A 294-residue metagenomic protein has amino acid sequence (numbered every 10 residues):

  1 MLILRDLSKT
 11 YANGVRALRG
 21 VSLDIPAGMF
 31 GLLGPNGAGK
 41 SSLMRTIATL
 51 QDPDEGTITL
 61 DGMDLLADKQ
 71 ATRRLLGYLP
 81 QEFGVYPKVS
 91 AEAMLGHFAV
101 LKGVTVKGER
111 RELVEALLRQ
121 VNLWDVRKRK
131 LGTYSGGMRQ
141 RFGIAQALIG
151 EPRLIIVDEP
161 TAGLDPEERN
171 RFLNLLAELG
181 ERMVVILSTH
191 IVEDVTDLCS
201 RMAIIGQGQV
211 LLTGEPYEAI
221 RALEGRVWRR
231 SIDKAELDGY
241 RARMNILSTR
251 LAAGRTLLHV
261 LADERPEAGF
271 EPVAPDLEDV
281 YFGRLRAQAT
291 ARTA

Functional and structural regions predicted by a protein language model:
P35-G39: Walker A (P-loop) phosphate-binding loop of ABC-type ATPase nucleotide-binding domains
A48: Helix-to-loop junction immediately C-terminal to a conserved catalytic motif
G56-A67, A71-T72: Conserved ABC transporter NBD signature motif
G96, V100-G103, G108-V126: Conserved ABC ATPase "signature" region
I155-E159, L164: Catalytic Walker B motif of ABC-type/P-loop ATPase nucleotide-binding domains
R171-H259: ABC transporter nucleotide-binding domain
